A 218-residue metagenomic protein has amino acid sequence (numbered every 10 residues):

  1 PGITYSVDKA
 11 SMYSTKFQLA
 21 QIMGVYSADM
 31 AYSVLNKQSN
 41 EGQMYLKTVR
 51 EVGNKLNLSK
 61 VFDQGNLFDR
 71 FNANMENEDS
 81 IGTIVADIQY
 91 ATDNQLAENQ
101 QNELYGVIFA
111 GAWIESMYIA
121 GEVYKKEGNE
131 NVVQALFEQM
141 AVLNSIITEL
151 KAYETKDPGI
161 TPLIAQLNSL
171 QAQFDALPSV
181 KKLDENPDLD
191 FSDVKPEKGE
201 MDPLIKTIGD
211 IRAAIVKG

Functional and structural regions predicted by a protein language model:
P1-A73: N-terminal Sec/ER secretory leader and immediately downstream segment of secreted/extracellular precursors
T4-S11, E98, K198, D202 (+1 more regions): Immediate post-signal-peptide N-terminus of mature secreted/exported proteins
M30-K37, L56, Q95-N99, A120-G128 (+4 more regions): Secondary-structure edge/capping motif, primarily at the C-terminal ends of alpha-helices and the immediately following
Q43-T48, F68, V107-I108, V133-F137 (+3 more regions): Short, charged, amphipathic alpha-helical segments
V49-V52, L56, A120, Q139 (+4 more regions): Alpha-helical solenoid scaffolds that mediate protein-protein interactions, centered on TPR/SEL1-like repeats but also
N77-I160: Extended amphipathic alpha-helical interaction segments
A152-G218: A cross-kingdom marker for long, charged
